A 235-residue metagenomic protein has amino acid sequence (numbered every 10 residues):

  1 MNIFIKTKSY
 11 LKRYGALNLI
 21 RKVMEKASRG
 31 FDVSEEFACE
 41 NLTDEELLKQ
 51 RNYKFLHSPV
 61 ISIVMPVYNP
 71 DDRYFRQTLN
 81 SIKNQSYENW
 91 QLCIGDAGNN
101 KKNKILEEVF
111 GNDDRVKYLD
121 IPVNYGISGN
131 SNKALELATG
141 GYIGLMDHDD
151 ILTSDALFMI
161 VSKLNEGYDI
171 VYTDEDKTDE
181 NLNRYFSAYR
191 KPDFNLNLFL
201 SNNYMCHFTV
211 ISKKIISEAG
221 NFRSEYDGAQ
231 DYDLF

Functional and structural regions predicted by a protein language model:
K12, A16-S81: N-proximal low-complexity "stem/linker" segments adjacent to membrane-targeting elements
L79-N89: Short, acidic, metal-binding catalytic loop of nucleotide-sugar glycosyltransferases
E88, D96-L106, V123, D147: A conserved acidic beta->alpha catalytic loop
I121-A138: Glycine-rich, basic loop-to-helix element that forms the pyrophosphate-binding segment of sugar-nucleotide handling
S128, E136, T178, Y185-V210: A recurrent flexible, glycine/aromatic-enriched loop bordering the glycosyltransferase active site that acts as
I143: Short aromatic/hydrophobic "clamp" motif used to bind/position activated sugar donors
I151, D155-Y185: Conserved donor NDP-sugar-binding/catalytic core segment of glycosyltransferases
D227-L234: Acidic donor-binding loop at a coil-to-helix junction in glycosyltransferase catalytic cores that engages
